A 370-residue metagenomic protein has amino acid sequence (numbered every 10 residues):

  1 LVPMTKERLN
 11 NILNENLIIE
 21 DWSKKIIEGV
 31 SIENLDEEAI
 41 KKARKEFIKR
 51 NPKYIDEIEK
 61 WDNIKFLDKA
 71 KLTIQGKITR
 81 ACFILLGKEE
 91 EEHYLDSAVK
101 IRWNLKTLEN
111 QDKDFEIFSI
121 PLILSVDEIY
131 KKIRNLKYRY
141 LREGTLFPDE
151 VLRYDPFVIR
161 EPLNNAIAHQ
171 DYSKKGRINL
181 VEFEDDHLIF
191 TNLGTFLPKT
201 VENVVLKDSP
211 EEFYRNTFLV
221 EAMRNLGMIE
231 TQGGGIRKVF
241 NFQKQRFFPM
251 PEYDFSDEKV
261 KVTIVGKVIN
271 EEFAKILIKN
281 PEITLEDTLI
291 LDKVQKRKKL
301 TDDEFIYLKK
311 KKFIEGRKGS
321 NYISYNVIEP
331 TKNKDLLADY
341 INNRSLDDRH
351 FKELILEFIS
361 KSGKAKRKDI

Functional and structural regions predicted by a protein language model:
L1-P156, R160-L277, L285-N326: Conserved N-terminal catalytic/coupling substructures associated with nucleotide/phosphate chemistry
V151, D155, D347-D348, I359-S362: Residue-level marker of regulatory loop/turn positions in helix-turn-helix DNA-binding domains and in histidine
G266-D287, E329-L356: Short alpha-helical segments that sit at the start of domains
V294-L300, I359-K366: Short capping segments at the starts of secondary-structure elements
I355, K366-I370: Short, intrinsically disordered, charge-balanced linker/junction segments flanking boundaries in proteins
